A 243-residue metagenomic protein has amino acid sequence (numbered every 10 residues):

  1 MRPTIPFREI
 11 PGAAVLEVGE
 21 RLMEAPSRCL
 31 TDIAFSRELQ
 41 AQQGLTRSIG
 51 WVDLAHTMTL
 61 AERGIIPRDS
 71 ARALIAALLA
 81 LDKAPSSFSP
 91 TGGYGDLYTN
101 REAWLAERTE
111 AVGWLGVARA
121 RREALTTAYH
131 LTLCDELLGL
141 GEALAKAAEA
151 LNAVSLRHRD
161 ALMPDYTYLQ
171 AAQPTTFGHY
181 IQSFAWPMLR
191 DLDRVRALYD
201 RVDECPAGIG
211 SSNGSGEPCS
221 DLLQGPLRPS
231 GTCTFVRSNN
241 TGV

Functional and structural regions predicted by a protein language model:
R2-G214, S220-P229: A helix-coil-helix interface module used to build multimeric assemblies and to scaffold catalytic/cofactor sites
P229-V243: Acidic, glycine-rich loop-and-beta core segments that form the ion-binding/anion-interacting portion of active sites
